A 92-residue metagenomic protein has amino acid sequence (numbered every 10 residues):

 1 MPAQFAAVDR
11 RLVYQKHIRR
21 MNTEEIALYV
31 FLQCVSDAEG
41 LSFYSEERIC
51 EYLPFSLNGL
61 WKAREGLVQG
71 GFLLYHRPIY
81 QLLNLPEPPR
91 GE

Functional and structural regions predicted by a protein language model:
M1-G40: Short recognition helix of helix-turn-helix/winged-helix DNA-binding domains
I18, V35-P88: Winged helix-turn-helix DNA-binding recognition segment
